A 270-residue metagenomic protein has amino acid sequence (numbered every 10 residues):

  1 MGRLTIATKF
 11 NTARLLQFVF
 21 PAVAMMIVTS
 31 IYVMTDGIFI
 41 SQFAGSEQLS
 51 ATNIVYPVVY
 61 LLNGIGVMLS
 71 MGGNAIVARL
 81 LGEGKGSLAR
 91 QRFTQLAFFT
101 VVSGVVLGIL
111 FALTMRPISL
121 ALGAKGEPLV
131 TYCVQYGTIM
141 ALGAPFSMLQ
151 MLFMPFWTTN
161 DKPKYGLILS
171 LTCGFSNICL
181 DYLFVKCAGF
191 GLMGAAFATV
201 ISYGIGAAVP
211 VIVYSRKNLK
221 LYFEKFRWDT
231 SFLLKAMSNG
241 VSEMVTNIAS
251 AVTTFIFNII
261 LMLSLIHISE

Functional and structural regions predicted by a protein language model:
M1-V19, T199, P210-A251: Interhelical loop/hinge segments that connect adjacent transmembrane helices in multipass membrane
N11, G174-A208: Membrane-interface helix-loop junctions in multi-pass transport and translocation proteins
F18, A22-V23, Y60, T100 (+6 more regions): Residue-level signature of transmembrane alpha-helical cores of multipass secondary-active transporters and flippases
S30, P57, Q95, G104 (+2 more regions): Residue-level recognition of pore/gate-forming positions within transmembrane alpha-helices of multi-pass
I31-S50, S119-E127, L183-F190, A251-S269: Helix-terminus/linker motif at the lipid-water interface of multi-pass membrane proteins
L49-I109, S147-G166, N258, M262 (+1 more regions): Small-residue-rich hydrophobic transmembrane alpha-helices
V106-T138: Short membrane-interface helical motifs at transmembrane helix boundaries in multi-pass membrane transporters
G126-Q150, L171, L234: Alpha-helical transmembrane segments of multi-pass membrane proteins
